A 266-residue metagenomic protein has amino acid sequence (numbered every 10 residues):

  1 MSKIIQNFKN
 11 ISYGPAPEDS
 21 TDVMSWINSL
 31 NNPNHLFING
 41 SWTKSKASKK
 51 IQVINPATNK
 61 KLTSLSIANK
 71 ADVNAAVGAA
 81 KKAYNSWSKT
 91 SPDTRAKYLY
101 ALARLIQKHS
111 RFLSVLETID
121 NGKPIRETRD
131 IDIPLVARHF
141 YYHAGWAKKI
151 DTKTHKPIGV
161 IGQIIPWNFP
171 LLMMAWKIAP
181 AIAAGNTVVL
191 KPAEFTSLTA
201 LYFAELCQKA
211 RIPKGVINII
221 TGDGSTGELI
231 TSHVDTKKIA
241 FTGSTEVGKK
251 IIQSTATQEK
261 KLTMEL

Functional and structural regions predicted by a protein language model:
M1-S64, K97, A101, P134 (+2 more regions): Terminal low-complexity tails and localization/encapsulation signals of metabolic enzymes
V23, N32-P33, K61, A83 (+6 more regions): Glycine-rich, flexible loop/turn motifs
S25, Q52, S64, L116 (+3 more regions): Conserved beta-strand positions that form and line the central face of beta-propeller blades
F37-I38, Q52-N55, K61-A75, R211-V216 (+1 more regions): Histidine- and aromatic-rich ligand-binding microenvironments
W42, Y84-W87, W146, W167 (+1 more regions): Signature tryptophan residues that serve as conserved aromatic anchors
K60-I150: Glycine-rich loop-to-alpha-helix module at the N-terminal edge of alpha/beta enzyme cores
K149-L266: Rossmann-like NAD(P) dinucleotide-binding subdomain of oxidoreductase/dehydrogenase enzymes
